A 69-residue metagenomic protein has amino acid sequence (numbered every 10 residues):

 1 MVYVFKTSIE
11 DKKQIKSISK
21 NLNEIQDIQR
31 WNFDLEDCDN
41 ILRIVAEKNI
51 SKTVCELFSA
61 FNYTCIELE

Functional and structural regions predicted by a protein language model:
M1-D11: Short glycine-/aliphatic-rich beta-strand segments at the starts of folded cytosolic domains
K6, K16-E24, R30-N32, E36 (+1 more regions): C-terminal structural segments of small proteins and small subunits
D39: Short, charge-patterned binding micro-sites
L42: Residue-level signal for inorganic ion chemistry
